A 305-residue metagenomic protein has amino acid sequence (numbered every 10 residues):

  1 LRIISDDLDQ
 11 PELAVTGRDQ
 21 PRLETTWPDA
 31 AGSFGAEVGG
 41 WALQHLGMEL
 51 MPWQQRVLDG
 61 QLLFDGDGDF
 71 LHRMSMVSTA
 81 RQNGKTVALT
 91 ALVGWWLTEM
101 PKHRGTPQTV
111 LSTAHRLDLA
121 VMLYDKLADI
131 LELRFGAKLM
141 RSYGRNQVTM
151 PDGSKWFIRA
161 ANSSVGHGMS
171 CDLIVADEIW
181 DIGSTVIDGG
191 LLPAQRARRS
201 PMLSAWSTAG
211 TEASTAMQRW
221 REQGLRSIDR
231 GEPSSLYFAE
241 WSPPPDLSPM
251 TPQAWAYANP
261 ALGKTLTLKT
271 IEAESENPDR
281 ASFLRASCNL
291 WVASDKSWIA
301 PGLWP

Functional and structural regions predicted by a protein language model:
L1-P305: Phosphate/NTP-binding elements of NTP-utilizing enzymes
